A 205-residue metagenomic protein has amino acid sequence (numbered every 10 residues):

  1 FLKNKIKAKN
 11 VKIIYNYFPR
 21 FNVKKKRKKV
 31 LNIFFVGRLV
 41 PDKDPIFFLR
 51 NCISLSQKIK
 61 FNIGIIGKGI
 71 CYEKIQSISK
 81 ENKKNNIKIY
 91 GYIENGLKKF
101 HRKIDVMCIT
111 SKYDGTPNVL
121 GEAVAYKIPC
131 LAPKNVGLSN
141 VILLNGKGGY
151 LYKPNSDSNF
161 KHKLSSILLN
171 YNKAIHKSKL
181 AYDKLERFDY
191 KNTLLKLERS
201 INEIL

Functional and structural regions predicted by a protein language model:
Y17: Carbohydrate-associated surface elements
L31, F35-S54, I70-E73: A conserved mid-protein helix/loop that constitutes part of the nucleotide-sugar donor-binding site
I75-Y92: Nucleotide-activated donor-binding/catalytic signature segment of Leloir-type glycosyltransferases, i.e., the conserved
Y92-I93, K99-I104: Short alpha-helical donor nucleotide-sugar binding micro-motif in glycosyltransferases
K112: Aromatic "clamp/platform" in nucleotide-sugar-dependent glycosyltransferases that forms part of the donor/acceptor
P129-P133: Short hydrophobic beta-strand element within catalytic cores of glycosyltransferases and related nucleotide-activated
N145-D157, S166-Y171: Conserved acidic donor-binding segment of nucleotide-sugar-dependent glycosyltransferases
K173-R187: A short, well-ordered alpha-helix in the C-terminal region of glycosyltransferases
